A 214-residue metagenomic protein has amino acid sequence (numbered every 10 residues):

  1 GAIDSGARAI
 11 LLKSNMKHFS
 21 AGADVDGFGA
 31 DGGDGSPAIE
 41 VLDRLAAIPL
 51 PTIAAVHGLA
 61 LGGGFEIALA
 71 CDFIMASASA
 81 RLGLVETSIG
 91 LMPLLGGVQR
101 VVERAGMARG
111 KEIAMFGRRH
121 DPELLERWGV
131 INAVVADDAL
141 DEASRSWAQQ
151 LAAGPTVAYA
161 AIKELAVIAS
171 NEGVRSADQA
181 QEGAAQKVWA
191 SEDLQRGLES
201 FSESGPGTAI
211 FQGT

Functional and structural regions predicted by a protein language model:
G1-R8, A30-G33: A short, well-ordered alpha-helical element
A2-I3, G117-E123, E142, S146-T214: C-terminal alpha-helix plus adjacent terminal tail
A9-L11, F73: Short, Asp-centered acidic motifs that coordinate Mg2+ and/or phosphate in catalytic or ligand-binding sites
L12, D24, P51, A68 (+3 more regions): Terminal peptide-recognition signature
K13-A47, A60, S88-G90, G173: Glycine- (often His-adjacent) and acidic-residue-rich active-site loop that binds/positions the CoA thioester
F19, I48, L82, F201 (+1 more regions): Conserved hydrophobic/aromatic "anchor" residues that stabilize well-ordered secondary structure elements
A46-Y159, S191, R196: Crotonase-fold acyl-CoA enzyme core
